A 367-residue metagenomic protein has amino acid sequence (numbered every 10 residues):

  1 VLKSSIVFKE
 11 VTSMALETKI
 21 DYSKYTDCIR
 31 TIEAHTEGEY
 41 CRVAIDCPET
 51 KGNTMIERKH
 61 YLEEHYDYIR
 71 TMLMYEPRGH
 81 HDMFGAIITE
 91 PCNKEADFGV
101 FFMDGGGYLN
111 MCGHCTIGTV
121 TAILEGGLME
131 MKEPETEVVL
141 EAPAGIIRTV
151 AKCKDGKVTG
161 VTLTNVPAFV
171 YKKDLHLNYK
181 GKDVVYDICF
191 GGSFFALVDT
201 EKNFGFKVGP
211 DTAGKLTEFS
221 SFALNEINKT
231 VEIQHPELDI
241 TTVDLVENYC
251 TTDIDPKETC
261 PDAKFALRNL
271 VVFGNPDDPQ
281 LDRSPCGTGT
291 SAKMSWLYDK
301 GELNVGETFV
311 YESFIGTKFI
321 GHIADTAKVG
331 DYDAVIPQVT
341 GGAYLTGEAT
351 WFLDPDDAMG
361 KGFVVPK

Functional and structural regions predicted by a protein language model:
V1-S13: Short, Lys/Arg-enriched N-terminal segments with co-localized hydrophobic residues within the first ~10-30 amino acids
M14-D187, A196-K367: A glycine-rich beta-to-alpha transition motif near the start of alpha/beta enzyme domains, typified by
G192: Glycine-rich ThDP/TPP pyrophosphate-binding loop and its adjacent helix/strand module within ThDP-dependent enzymes
